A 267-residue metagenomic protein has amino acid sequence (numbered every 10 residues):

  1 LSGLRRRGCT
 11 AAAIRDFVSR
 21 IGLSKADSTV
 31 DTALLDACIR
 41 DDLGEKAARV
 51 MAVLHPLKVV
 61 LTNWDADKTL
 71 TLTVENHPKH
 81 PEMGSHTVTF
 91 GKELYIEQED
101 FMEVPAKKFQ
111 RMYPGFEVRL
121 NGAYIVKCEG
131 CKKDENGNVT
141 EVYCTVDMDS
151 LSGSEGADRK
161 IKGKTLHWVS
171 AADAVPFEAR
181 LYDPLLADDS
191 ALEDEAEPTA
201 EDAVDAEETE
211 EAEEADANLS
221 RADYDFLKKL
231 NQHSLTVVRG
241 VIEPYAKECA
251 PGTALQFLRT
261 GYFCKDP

Functional and structural regions predicted by a protein language model:
L1-P267: Polyanion-binding catalytic cores of nucleic-acid enzymes and NTP/SAM-utilizing transferases
